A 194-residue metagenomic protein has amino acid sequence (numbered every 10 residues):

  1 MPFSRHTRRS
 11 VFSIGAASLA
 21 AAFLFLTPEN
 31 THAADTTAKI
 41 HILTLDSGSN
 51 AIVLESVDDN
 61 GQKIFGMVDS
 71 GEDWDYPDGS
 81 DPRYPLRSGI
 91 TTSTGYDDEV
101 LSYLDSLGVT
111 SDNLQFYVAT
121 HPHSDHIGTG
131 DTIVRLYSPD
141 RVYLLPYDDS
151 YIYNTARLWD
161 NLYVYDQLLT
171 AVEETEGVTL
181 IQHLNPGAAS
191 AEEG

Functional and structural regions predicted by a protein language model:
M1-T7: N-terminal secretory signal peptides that target proteins for export/translocation
R8-F12: N-terminal export leaders
A16-L24: Hydrophobic helical h-region of N-terminal Sec-dependent signal peptides in bacterial secretory/periplasmic proteins
F23-T36: Sec-dependent signal peptide cleavage junction
A34-L107: Conserved beta-strand hairpin/beta-sheet module of binuclear metal-dependent hydrolase folds, prominently
A34-S47, Y103-S106, N113, I127-G194: Flexible, acidic/histidine-containing loops and adjacent segments that form or flank the divalent-metal
Q62-G66, N113-F116, R141: Structural motif
N113-D125: Metallo-beta-lactamase
